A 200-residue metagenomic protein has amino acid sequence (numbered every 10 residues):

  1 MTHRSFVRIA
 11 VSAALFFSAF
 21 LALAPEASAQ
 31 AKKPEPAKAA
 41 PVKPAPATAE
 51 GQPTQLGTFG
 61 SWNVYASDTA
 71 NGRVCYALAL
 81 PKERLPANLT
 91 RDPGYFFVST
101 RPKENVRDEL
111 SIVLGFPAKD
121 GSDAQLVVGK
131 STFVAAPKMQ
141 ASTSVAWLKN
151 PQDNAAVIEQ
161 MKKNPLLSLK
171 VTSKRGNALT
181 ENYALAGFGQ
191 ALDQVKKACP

Functional and structural regions predicted by a protein language model:
M1-V7: N-terminal secretory signal peptides that target proteins for export/translocation
R4, Q30-P200: A generic "folded-domain core" signal
R8-S12, K43: N-terminal non-cleavable signal-anchor helices
V11-A22: Bacterial N-terminal signal peptides
L23-A29: Sec/Tat signal peptide C-region and signal peptidase I cleavage site
